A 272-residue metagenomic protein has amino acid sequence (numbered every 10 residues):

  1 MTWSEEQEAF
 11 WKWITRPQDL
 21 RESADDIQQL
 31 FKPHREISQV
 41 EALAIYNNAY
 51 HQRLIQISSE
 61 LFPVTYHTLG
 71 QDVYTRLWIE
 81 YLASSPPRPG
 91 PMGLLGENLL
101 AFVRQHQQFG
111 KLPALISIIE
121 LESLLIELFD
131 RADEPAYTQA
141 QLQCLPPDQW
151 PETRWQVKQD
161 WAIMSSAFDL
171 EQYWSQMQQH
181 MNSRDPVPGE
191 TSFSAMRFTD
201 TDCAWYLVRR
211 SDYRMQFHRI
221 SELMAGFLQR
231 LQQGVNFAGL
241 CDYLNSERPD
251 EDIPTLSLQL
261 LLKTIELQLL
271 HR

Functional and structural regions predicted by a protein language model:
M1-D148, Y213, H218-R272: Long, charge-rich, low-complexity alpha-helical segments
E8-F10, T75, P147, E152 (+3 more regions): Intrinsically disordered regions, especially transient/low-confidence alpha-helical propensity segments and coil-helix
D133, Q139, P151-W161: Acyltransferase donor/substrate-recognition loop-hinge adjacent to the catalytic core
R154-Q156, W161-Q233: Low-complexity, glycine/alanine/valine/leucine- and proline-rich hydrophobic stretches
